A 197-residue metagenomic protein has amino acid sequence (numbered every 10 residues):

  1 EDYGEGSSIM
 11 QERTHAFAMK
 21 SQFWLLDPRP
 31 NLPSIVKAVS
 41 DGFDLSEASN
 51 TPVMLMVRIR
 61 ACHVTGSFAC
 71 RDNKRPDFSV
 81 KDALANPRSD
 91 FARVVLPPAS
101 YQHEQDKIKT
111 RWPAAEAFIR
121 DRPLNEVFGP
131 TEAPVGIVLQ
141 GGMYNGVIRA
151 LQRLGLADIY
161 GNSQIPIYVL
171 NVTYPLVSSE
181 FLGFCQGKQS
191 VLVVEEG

Functional and structural regions predicted by a protein language model:
E1-D2, R58: Histidine-centered beta-alpha loop that forms part of the nucleotide-sugar donor binding/catalytic region in diverse
D2-Y3, Q22-P28, Q189: Short beta-alpha connecting loops at secondary-structure transitions that line or flank enzyme active sites
Y3-K20: Flexible glycine/proline-rich, aromatic-decorated loop/lid segments
H15, F23-W24, Y174: Flexible, active-site-adjacent loop/turn segments at secondary-structure boundaries
K20-Q22, S163: Short, structured coil segments at secondary-structure junctions
R29-G197: Flexible, low-complexity linker and terminal segments
